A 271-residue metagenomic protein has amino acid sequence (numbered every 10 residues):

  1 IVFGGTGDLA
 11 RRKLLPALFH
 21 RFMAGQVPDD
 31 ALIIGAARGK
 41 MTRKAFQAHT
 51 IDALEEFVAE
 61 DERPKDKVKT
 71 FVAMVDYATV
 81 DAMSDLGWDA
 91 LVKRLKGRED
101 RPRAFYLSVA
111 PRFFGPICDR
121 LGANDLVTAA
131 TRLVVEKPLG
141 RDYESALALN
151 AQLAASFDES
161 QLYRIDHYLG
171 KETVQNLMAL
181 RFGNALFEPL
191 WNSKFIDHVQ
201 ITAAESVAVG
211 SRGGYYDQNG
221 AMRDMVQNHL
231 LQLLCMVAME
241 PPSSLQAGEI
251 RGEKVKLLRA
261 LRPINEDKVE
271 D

Functional and structural regions predicted by a protein language model:
I1-V135, L139-D271: Secretory/organelle targeting and membrane-embedding segments
